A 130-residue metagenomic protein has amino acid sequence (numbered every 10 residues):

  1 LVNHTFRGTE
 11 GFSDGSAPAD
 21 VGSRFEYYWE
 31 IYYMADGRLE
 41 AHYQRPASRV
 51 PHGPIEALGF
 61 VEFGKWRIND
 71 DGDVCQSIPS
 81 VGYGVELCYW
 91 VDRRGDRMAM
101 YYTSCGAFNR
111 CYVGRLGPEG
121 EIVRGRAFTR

Functional and structural regions predicted by a protein language model:
L1-K65, N69-R130: Lipid interaction determinants
